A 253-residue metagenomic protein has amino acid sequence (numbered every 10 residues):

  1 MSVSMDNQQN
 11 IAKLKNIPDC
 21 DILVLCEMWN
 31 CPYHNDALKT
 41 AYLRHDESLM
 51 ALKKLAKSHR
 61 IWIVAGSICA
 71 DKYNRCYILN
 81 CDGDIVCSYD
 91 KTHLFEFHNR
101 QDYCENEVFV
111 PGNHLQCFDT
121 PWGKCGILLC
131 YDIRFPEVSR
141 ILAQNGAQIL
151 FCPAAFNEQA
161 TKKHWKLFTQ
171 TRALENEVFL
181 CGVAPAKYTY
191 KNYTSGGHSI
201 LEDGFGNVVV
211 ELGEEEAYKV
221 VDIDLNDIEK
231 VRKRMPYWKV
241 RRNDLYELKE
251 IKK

Functional and structural regions predicted by a protein language model:
M1-D6: Short polar catalytic/cofactor-binding loops
Q8-D82, V86-D90, F97, F156-V178: Cys-nucleophile CN-hydrolase/nitrilase-fold catalytic domain and related Cys-dependent amidase chemistry that acts on
R44-V64, K124, R134-K219: CN hydrolase (nitrilase-like) catalytic-core segments centered on the catalytic cysteine and neighboring Lys/Glu
A70-N145, E158-L167, R234-Y237, E247: Active-site catalytic loop in hydrolytic enzyme cores
I78-N80, E202-D203, D222: Short beta-strand-to-turn element immediately C-terminal to the catalytic PLP-Schiff-base lysine in fold type I
D84-C87, N207-V209, I228-K230: Short helix-loop capping/hinge motifs at secondary-structure junctions, enriched in acidic/polar residues
N226-K253: A short C-terminal boundary segment appended to hydrolase-like catalytic domains
